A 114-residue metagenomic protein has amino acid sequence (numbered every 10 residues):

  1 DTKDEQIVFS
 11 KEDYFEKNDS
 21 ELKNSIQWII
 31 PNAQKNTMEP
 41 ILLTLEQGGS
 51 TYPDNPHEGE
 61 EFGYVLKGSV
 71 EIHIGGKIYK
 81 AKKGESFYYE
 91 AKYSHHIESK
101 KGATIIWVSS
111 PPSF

Functional and structural regions predicted by a protein language model:
D1-V8: Short C-terminal boundary/hinge segments that cap the last helix of small helical domains
K3, E58, K77, Y93 (+1 more regions): A generic "binding-loop/recognition-motif" signal
F9-N32, E39-H57, K92: Conserved short histidine dyad/triad with adjacent acidic residue
L22-S25, N36, K82, A91-F114: Ligand-binding loop in jelly-roll beta-barrel domains
L43, G63, K77-Y79: Residue "hotspots" at secondary-structure boundaries inside conserved domains
S50-Y52, E71, F87, K92-H96: Histidine-centered metal-chelating micro-motifs
P56-G75: Glycine- and acidic-residue-biased ligand/ion/polar-headgroup-sensing regions
G75-A91: Short acidic-glycine-tyrosine-enriched beta hairpin
